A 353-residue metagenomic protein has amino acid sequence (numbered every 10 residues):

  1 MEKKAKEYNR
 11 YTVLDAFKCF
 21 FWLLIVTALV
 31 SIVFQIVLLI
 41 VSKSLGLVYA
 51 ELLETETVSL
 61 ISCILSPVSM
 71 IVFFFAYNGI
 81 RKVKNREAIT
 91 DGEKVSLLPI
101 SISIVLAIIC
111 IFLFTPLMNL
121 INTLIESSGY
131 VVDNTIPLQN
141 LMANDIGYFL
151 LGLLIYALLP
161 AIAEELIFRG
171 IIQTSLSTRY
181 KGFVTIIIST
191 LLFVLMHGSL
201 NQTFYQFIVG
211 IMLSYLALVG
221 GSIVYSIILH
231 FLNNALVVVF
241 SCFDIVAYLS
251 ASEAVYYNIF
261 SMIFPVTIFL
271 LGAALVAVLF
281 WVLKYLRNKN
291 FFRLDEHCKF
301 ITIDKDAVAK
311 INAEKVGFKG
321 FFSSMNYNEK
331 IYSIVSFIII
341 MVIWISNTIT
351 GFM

Functional and structural regions predicted by a protein language model:
E2-A28, V83-P116, E296-I340: Interfacial transmembrane-helix boundary/kink motif in multi-pass membrane proteins
T12-C19, L47-I61, Q139-D145, Y248-T267: Membrane-interface segments at the starts/ends of alpha-helical transmembrane spans
T27-R81, I102: Alpha-helical transmembrane segments in multi-pass membrane proteins
A28, I32-I36, T190, V194-L195 (+1 more regions): Functionally important transmembrane alpha-helices
L29-L47, P116-S128, L236-Y248, F352: Membrane-helix interface motif
G46, A50-V58, R86-P160, T350-M353: Juxtamembrane helix-loop-helix connectors linking adjacent transmembrane helices in multi-pass membrane enzymes
T135-T203: Function-critical hydrophobic alpha-helical transmembrane segments in multi-pass membrane proteins
N233-M353: C-terminal membrane module of polytopic membrane proteins
